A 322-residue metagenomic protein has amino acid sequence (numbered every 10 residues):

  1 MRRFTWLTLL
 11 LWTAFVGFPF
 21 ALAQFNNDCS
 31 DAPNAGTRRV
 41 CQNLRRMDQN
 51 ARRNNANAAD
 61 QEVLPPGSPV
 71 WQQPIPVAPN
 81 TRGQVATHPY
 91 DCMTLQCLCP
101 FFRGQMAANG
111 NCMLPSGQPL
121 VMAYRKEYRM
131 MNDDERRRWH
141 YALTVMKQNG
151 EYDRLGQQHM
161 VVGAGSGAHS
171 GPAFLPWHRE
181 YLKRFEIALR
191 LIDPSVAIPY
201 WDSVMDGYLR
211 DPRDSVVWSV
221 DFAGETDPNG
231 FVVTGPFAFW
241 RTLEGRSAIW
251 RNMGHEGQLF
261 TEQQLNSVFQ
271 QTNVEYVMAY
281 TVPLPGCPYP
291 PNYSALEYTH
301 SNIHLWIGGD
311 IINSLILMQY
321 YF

Functional and structural regions predicted by a protein language model:
M1-A14, F18: Classical eukaryotic N-terminal signal peptides for Sec-dependent ER targeting/secretion, especially the positively
R2, P19-F322: C-terminal accessory segments of proteins
